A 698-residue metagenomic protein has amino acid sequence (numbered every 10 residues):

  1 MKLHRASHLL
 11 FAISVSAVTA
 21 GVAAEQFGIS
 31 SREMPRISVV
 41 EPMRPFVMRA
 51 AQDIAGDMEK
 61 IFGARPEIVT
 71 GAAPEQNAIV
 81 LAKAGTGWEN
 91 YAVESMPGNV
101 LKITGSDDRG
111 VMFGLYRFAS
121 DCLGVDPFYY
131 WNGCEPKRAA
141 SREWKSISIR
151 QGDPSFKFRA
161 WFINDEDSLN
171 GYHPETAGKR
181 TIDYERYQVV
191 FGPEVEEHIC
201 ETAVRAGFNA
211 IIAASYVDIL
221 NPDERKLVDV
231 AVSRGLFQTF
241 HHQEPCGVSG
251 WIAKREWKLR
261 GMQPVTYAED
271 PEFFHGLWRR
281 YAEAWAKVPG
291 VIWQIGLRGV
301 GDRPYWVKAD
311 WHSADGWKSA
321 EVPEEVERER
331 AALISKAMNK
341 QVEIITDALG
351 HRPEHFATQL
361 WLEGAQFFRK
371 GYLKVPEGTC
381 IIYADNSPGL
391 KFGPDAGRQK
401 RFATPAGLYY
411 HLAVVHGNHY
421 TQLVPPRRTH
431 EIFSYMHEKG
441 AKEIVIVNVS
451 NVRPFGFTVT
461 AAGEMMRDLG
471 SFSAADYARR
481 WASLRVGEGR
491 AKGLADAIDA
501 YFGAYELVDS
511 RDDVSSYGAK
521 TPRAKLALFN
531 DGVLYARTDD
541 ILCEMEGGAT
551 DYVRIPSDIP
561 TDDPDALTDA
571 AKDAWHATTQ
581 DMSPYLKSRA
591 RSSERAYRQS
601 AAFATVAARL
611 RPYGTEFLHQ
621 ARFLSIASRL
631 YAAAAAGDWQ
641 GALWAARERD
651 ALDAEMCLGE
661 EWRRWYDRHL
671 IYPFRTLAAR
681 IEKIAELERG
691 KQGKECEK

Functional and structural regions predicted by a protein language model:
H8-V18: Bacterial N-terminal signal peptides
A23-D153: Contiguous, structured surface segment used for ligand recognition
D126-Q188, E194-A214, T404-G407: An acidic-aromatic substrate-binding cleft motif
Y187-Y216, D223-K226, V230, R234-T239 (+1 more regions): Catalytic domains of carbohydrate-active enzymes, especially glycoside hydrolases
P222-R225, V230-S233, P264-A403, V553 (+2 more regions): Gly/Pro-rich turn-and-neighbor structural signature
R303, F402-P426: Active-site clefts of carbohydrate-active enzymes
P425-E506: Substrate-binding cleft of secreted/luminal carbohydrate-active enzymes
D476-K698: Catalytic domains of carbohydrate-active enzymes that cleave complex glycans
